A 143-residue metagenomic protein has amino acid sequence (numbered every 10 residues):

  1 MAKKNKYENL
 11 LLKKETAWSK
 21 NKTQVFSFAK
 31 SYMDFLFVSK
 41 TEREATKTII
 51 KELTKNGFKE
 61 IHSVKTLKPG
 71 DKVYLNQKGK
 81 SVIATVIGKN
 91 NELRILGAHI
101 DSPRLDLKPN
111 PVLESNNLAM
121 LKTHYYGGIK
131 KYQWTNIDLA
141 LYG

Functional and structural regions predicted by a protein language model:
M1-G143: N-terminal hydrophobic/helix-forming segments and targeting peptides
